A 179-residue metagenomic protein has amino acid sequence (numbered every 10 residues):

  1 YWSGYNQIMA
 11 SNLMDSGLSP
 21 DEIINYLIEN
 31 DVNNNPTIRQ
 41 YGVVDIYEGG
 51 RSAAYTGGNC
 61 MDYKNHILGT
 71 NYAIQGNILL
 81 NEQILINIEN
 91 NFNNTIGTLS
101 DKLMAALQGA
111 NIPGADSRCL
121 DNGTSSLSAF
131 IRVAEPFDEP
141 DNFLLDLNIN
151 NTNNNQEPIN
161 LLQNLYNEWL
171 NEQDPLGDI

Functional and structural regions predicted by a protein language model:
Y1-I179: N-terminal nucleophile
